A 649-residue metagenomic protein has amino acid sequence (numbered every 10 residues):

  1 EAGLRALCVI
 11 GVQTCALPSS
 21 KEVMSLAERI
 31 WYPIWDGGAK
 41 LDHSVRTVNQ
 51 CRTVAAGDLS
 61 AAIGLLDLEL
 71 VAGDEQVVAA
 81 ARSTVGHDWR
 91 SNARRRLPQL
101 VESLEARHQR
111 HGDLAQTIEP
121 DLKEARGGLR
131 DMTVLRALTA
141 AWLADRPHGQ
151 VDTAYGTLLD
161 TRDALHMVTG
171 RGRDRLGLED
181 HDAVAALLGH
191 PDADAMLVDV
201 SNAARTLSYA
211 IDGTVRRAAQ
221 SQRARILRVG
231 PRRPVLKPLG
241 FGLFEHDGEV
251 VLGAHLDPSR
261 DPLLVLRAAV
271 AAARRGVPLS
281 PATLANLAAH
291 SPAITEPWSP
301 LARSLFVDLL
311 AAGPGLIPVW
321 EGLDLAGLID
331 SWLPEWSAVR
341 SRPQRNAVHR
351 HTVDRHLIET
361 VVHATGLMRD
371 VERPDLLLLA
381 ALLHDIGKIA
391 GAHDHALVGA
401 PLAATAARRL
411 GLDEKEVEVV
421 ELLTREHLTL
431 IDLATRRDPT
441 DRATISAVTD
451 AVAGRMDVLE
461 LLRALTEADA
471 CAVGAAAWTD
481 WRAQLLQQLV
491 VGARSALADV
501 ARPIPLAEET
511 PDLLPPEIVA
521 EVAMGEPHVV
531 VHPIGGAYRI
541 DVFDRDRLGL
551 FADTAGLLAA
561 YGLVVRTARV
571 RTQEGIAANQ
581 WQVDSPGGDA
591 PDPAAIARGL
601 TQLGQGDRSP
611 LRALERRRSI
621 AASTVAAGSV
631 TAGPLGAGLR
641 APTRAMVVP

Functional and structural regions predicted by a protein language model:
E1-C15: Single conserved hydrophobic/aromatic residue that forms the stacking wall/gate of nucleotide- or nucleobase-binding
V12, P18-L26, A186, T352 (+1 more regions): Divalent metal-dependent catalytic cores for phosphoryl transfer on phosphate-bearing substrates
A16, I34, M132, T161 (+7 more regions): Conserved structural-core and active-site-/substrate-pathway-adjacent residues in large, well-folded domains of enzymes
P18-A347: Non-catalytic interface/linker regions that flank or bridge core catalytic/transmembrane domains
R46-V54, L178-A183, A224-V229, L284-P292 (+7 more regions): A glycine-rich phosphate-binding loop feature that marks nucleotide/adenosyl-phosphate handling sites
D58-S60, I431-A434, S585-P593: Short, charged/polar, Gly/Pro-enriched secondary-structure boundary elements
T157-L158, A193-D194, V198-V250, P318 (+1 more regions): Regulatory modules associated with amino-acid/nitrogen control
L301-A380, A390-H395, P401, R425: Long, K/E/R/D-enriched contiguous segments that form extended
